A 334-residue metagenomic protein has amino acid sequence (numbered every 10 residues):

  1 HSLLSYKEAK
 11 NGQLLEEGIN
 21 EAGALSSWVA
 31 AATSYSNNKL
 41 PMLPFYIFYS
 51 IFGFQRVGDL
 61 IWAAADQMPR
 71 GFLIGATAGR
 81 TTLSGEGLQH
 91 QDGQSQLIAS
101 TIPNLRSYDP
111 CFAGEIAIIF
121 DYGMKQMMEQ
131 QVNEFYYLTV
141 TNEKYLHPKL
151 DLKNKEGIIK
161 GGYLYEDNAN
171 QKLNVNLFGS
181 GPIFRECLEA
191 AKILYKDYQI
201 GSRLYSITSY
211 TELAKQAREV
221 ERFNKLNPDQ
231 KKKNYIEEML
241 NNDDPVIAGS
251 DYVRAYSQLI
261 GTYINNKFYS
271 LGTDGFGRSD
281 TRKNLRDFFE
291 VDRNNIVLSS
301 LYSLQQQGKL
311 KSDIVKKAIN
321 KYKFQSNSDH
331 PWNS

Functional and structural regions predicted by a protein language model:
H1-I98, E115-D121, G181, L188 (+1 more regions): Thiamine diphosphate
L3-L4, N37, T81-H90, S100 (+3 more regions): Thiamine diphosphate
F45, F72-I74, R106-D109, R203-Y205: Short hydrophobic alpha-helical runs that function as membrane-insertion/retention elements
F112: Ferredoxin-type iron-sulfur electron-transfer modules in oxidoreductases and energy-metabolism complexes
